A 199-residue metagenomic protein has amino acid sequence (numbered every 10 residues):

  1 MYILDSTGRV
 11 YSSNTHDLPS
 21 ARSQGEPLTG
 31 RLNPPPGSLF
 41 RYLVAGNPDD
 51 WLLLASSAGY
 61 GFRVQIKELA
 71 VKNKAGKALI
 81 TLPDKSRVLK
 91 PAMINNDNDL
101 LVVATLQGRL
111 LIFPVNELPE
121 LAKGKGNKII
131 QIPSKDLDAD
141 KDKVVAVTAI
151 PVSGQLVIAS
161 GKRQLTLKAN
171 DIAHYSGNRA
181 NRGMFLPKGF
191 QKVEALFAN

Functional and structural regions predicted by a protein language model:
M1-N199: Short, structured "edge-of-domain" segments at secondary-structure transitions
